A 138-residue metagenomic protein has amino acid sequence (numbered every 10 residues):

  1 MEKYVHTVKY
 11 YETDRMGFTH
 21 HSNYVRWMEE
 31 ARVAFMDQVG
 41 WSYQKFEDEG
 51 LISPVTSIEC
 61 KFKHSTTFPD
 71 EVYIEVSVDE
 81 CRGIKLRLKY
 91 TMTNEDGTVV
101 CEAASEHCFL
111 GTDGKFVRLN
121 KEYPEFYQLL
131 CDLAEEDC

Functional and structural regions predicted by a protein language model:
M1-Y73, C81-C138: Terminal targeting signals and extreme-terminal segments of soluble enzymes
